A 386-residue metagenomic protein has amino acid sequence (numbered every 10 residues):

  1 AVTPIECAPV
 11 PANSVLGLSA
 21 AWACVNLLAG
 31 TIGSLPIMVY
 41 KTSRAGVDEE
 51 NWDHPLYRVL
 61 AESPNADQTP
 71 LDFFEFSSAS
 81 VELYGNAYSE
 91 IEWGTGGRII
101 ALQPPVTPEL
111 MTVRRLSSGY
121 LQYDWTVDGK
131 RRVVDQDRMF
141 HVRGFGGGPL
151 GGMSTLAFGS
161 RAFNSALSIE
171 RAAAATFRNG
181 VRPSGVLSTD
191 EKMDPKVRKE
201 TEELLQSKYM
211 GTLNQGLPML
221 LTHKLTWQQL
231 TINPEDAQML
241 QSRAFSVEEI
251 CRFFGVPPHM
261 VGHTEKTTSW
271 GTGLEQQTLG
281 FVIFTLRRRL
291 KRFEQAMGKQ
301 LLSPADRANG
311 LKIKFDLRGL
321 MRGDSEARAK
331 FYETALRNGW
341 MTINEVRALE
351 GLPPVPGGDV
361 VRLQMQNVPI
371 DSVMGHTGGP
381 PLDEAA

Functional and structural regions predicted by a protein language model:
A1-R252, V256, M260, T264-T267 (+3 more regions): Structured, contiguous alpha/beta core segments that scaffold functional sites
E82, G180, R198-E202, R243 (+5 more regions): Active-site-proximal structural scaffolding
S89, K330-N344: Short acidic, Pro/Gly- and aromatic-enriched capping/linker segments at domain boundaries
P218, P258-S269, Q295-N309: Short acidic alpha-helical/loop segments enriched in Asp/Glu that coordinate divalent cations
G255, L290-D306, L336-R337, M341 (+1 more regions): Hydrophobic alpha-helix feature that most strongly marks membrane-spanning transmembrane helices and their immediate
T268, L311-G319, L349-P353: Small/polar glycine-rich anion-binding or flexible loop at a beta-alpha turn
Q276-K312, V361-A386: Long, compositionally biased
P304-N309, I313, L317-D324, A329 (+1 more regions): Non-transmembrane, aqueous-exposed alpha-helical and coiled segments at domain scale
